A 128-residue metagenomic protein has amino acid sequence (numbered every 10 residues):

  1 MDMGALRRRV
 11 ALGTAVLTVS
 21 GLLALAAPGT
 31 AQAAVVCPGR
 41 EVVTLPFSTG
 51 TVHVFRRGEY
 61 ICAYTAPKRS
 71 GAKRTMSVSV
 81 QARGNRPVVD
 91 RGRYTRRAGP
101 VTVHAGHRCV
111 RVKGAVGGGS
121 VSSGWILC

Functional and structural regions predicted by a protein language model:
M1-A33: Secretory targeting and sorting signals
Q32-C128: Post-signal peptide N-terminal regions of Sec-secreted extracellular proteins
